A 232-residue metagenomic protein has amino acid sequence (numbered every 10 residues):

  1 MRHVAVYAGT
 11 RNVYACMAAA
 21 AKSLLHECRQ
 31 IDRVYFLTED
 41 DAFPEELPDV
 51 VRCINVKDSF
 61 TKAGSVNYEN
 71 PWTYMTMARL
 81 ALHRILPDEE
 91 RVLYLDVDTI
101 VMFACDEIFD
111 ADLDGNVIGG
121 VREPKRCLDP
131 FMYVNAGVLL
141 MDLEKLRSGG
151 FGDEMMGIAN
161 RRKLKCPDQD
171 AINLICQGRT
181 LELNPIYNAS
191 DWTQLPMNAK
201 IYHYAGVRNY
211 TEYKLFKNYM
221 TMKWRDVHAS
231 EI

Functional and structural regions predicted by a protein language model:
M1-G9, A18-A19, F36, M141-I232: A glycosyltransferase accessory/donor-loop signature
H3-V13, A63-Y68: Glycine-rich phosphate-binding "P-loop"
S23-I31: Short, acidic, metal-binding catalytic loop of nucleotide-sugar glycosyltransferases
R33-E39, G120: Short internal beta-strands
T38-F43, A104-C105, P124-K125, I186-A189: Short, polar loop motifs at secondary-structure junctions
F43-R84: Active-site-proximal specificity loops/subdomain of glycosyltransferases
M75-Y133, L140-E144: GT-A fold catalytic core of metal-dependent nucleotide-sugar glycosyltransferases, centered on the diacidic
Y133-A136, M197: Short, solvent-exposed loop/turn segments at the edges of secondary structure
